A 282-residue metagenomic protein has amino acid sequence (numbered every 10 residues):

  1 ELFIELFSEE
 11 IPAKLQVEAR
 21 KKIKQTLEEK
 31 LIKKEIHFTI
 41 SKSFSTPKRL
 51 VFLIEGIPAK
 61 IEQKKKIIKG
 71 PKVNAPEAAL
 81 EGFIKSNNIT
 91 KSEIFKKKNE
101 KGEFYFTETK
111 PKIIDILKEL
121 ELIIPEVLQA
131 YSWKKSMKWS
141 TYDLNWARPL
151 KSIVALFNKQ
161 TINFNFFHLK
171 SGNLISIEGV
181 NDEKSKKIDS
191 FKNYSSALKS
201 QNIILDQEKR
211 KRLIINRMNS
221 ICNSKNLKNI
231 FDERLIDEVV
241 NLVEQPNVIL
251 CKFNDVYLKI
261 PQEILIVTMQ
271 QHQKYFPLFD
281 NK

Functional and structural regions predicted by a protein language model:
E1-K274: Long, basic N-terminal domains or extensions that often function in RNA/ssDNA interaction or organelle/cellular
P277-K282: Function-dense linear segments that define catalytic or interfacial modules in macromolecule-processing proteins
